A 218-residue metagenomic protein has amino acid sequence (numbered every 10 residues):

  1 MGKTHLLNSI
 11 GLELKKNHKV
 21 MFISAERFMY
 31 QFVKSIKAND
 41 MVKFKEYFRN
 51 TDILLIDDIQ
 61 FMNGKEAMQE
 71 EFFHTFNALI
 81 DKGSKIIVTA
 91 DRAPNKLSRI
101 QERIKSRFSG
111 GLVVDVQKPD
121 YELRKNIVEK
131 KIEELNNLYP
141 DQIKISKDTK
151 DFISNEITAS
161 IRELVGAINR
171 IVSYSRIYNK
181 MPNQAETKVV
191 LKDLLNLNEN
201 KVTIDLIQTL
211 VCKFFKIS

Functional and structural regions predicted by a protein language model:
M1-M21: Walker A/P-loop
N17-I53, I59, N63-E66: Short glycine-rich substrate-engagement loop in P-loop NTPases that contacts/grips substrate
H18-K19, N50-I53, L79-V88, S160: Loop/turn-to-beta-strand initiation segments
V33-K37, R92-G110: Short regulatory helix/loop adjacent to the ATP-binding pocket of P-loop NTPases
G64-R92, E102-R107: Conserved catalytic/switch belt of AAA+ P-loop NTPases
S98, G111-R124: Conserved AAA+ ATPase "SRH/arginine-finger" region at the nucleotide-binding site
K118-S146: Conserved small helical "lid"/interfacial subdomain of P-loop NTPases
E129-E133, D148-N155, R162-I177, E186-V189 (+1 more regions): C-terminal helical "lid" of AAA+/P-loop NTPase domains
